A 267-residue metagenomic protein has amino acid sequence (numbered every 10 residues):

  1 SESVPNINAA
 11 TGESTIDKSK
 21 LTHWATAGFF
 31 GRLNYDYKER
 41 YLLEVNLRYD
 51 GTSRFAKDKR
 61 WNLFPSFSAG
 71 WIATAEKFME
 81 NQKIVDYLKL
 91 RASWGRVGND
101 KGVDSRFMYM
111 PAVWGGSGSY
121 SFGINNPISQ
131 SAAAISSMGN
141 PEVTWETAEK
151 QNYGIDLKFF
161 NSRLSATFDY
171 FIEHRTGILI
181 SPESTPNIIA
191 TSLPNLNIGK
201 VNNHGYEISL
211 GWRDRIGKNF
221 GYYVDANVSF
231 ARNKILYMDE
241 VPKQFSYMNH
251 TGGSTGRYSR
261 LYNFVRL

Functional and structural regions predicted by a protein language model:
S1-V265: Extracellular/periplasmic, surface-exposed regions of secreted and cell-surface proteins
